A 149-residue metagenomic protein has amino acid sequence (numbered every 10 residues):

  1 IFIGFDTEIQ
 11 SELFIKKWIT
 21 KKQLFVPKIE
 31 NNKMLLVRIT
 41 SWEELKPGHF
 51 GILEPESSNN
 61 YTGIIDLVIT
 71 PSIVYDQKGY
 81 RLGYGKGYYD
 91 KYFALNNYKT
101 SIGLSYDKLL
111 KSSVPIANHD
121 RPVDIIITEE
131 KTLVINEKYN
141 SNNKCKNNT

Functional and structural regions predicted by a protein language model:
I1-G63: N-terminal active-site beta-alpha-beta segment that forms phosphate/nucleotide-binding and substrate-recognition loops
D6-T7, N31, V74-Y75, K108-L109: Short, solvent-exposed loop/turn segments at secondary-structure junctions
G63-V68, Q77-Y80, D90-T149: Surface-exposed, charge/polar-rich loops and edge strands
T70-S72: Alpha-helical transmembrane segments of helical membrane proteins, especially in multi-pass transport, channel
G85: Short polar/charged helix/loop
